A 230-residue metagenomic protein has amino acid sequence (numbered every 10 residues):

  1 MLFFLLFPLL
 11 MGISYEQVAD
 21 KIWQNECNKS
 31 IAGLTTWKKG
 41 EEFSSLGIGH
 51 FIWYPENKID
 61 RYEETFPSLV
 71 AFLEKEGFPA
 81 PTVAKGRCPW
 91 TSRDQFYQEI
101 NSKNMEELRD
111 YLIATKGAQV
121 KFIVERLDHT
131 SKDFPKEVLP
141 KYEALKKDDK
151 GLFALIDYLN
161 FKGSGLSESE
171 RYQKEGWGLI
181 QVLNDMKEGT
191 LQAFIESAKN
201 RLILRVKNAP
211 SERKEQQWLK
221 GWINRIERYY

Functional and structural regions predicted by a protein language model:
M1-L10: Sec-dependent N-terminal signal peptides
I13-Y230: Cell-wall polysaccharide-cleaving catalytic domain and substrate-binding groove, primarily in peptidoglycan/chitin
